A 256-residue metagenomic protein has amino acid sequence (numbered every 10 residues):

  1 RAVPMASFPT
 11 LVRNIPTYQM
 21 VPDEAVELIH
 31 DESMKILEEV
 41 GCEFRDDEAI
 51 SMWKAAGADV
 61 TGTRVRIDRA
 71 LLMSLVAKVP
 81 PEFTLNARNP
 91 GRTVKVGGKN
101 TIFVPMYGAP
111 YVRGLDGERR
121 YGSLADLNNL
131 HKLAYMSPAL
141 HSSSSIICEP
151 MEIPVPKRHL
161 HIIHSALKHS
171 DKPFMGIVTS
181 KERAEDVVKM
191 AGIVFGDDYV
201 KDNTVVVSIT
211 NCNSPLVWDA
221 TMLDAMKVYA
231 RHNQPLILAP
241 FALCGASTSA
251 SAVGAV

Functional and structural regions predicted by a protein language model:
R1-D126: Acidic/polar, glycine-rich intrinsically disordered N-terminal extensions of enzymes
G122-V256: Helix-rich catalytic cores of soluble enzyme domains
